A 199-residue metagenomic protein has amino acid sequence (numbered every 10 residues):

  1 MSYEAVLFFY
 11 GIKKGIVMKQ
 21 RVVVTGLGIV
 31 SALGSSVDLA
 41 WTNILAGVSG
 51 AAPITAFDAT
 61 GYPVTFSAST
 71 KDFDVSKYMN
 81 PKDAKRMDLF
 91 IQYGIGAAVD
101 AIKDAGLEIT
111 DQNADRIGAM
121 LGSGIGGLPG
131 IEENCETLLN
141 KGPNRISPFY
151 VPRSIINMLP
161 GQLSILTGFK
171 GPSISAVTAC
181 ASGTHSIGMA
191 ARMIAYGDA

Functional and structural regions predicted by a protein language model:
Y3, F8-Y10: Aromatic (phenylalanine/tyrosine) cluster motif
Y10-I125, G130-G171, R192-A195: Conserved "HGTGT" condensation-loop signature of ketosynthase/thiolase-family condensing enzymes that catalyze
P172-T178: Short loop-beta-helix segment that forms the pyridoxal 5′-phosphate
G183: Short conserved active-site loop signatures built around small residues
S186: Active-site histidine-anchored catalytic micro-motif
M189: Internal active-site segments that recognize and position negatively charged phosphoryl groups and nucleotide moieties
D198-A199: Short, high-confidence coil segments that cap the C-terminus of an alpha-helix and link into the following beta-strand
